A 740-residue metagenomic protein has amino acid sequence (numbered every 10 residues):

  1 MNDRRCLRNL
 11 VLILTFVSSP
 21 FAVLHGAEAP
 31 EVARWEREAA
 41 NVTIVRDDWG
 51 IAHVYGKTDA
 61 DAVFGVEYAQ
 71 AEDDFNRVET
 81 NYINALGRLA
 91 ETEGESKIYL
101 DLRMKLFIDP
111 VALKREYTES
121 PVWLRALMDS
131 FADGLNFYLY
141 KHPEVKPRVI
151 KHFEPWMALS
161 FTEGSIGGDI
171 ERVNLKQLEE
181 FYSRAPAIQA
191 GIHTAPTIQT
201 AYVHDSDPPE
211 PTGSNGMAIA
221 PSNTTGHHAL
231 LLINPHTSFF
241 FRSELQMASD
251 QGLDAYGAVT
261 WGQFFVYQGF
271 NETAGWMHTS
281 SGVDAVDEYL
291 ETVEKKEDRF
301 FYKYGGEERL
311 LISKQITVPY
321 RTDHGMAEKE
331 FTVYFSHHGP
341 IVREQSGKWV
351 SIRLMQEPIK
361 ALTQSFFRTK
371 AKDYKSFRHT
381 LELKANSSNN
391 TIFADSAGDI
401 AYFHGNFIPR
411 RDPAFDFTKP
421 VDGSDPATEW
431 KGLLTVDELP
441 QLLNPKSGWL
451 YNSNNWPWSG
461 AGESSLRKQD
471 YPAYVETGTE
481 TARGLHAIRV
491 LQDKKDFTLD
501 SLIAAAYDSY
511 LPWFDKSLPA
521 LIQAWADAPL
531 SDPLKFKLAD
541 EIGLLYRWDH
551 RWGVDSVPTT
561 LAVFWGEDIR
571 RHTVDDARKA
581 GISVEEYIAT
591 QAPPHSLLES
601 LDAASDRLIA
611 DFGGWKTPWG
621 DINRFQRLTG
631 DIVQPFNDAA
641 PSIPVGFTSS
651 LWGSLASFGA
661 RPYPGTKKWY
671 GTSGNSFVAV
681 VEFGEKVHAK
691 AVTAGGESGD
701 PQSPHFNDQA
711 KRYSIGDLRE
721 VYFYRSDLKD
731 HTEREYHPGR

Functional and structural regions predicted by a protein language model:
N2-V11: Bacterial N-terminal signal peptides that target proteins for export
L10-A22: Bacterial N-terminal signal peptides
L24-G26: Boundary at the C-terminal end of the N-terminal hydrophobic targeting segment
A29-R242, D250-G252, G257-F265, M355 (+2 more regions): Substrate-recognition/specificity elements adjacent to catalytic centers across diverse enzyme folds
A62-G65, V111-R125, L362-R368, D470-G478 (+2 more regions): Second-shell loop/turn segments in exported
A255-G257, K384-K494: Hydrophobic alpha-helical segments
A258-W261, G269-E272, H278-V421: Glycine- and hydrophobic-rich flexible loops that cap the catalytic core of alpha/beta enzyme folds
S464-L534, R624-R740: Terminal end segments
